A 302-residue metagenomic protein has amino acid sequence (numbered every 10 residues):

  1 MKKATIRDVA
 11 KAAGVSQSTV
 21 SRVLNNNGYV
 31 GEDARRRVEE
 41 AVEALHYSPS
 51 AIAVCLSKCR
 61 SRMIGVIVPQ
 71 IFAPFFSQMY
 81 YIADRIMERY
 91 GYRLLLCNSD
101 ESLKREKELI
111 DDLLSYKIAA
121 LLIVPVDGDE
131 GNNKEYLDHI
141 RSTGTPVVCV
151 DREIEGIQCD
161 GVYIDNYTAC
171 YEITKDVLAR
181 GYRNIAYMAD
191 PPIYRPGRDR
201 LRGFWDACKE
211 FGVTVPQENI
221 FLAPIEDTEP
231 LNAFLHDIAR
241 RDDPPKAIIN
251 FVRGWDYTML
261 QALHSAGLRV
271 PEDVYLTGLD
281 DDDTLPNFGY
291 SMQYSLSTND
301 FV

Functional and structural regions predicted by a protein language model:
M1, C59-K175, A179, D237-D243: Alpha-helical recognition/docking segments in bacterial nutrient-uptake and carbohydrate-utilization systems
M1-R60: N-terminal helix-turn-helix DNA-binding module of bacterial transcription factors
A12, Q17-R22, L56-F72, L122 (+2 more regions): Short beta-strand segments enriched in small/hydrophobic residues
M87-N98, W205-T228: Short beta-strand elements in bilobed, periplasmic/extracellular small-molecule ligand-binding domains
D160-Y187, R202-W205, K209, T228-H236 (+2 more regions): Hydrophobic alpha-helical segments within soluble ligand-binding/sensing domains
N166, G197, F251-R253: Helix N-cap/beta->alpha junction signal
R183-N184, V215-N219, R269-L276: Short acidic capping loops at alpha-helix termini that bridge into adjacent secondary structure
L235-V302: Flexible loop/turn connectors
